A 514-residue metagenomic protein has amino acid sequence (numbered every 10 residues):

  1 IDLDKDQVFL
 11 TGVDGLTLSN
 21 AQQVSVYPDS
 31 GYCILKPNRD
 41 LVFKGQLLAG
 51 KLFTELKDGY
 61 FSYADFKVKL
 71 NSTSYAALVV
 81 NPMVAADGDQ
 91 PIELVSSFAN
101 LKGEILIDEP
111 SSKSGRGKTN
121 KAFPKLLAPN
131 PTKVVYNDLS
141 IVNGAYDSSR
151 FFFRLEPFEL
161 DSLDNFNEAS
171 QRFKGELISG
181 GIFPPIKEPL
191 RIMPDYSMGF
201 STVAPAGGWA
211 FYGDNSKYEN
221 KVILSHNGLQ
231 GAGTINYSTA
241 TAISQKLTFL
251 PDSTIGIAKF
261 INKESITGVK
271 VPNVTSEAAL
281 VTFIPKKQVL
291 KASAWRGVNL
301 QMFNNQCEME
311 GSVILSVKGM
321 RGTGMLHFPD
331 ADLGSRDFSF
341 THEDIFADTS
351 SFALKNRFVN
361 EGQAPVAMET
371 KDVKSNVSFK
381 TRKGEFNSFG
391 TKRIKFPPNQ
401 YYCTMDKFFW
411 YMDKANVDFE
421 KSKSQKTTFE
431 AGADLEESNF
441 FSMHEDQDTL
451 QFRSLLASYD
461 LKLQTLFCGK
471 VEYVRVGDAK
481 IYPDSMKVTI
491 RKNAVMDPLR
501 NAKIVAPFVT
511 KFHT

Functional and structural regions predicted by a protein language model:
I1-T514: Structural signature for solvent-exposed beta-strand/loop edge elements and short helix-capping sites, enriched
